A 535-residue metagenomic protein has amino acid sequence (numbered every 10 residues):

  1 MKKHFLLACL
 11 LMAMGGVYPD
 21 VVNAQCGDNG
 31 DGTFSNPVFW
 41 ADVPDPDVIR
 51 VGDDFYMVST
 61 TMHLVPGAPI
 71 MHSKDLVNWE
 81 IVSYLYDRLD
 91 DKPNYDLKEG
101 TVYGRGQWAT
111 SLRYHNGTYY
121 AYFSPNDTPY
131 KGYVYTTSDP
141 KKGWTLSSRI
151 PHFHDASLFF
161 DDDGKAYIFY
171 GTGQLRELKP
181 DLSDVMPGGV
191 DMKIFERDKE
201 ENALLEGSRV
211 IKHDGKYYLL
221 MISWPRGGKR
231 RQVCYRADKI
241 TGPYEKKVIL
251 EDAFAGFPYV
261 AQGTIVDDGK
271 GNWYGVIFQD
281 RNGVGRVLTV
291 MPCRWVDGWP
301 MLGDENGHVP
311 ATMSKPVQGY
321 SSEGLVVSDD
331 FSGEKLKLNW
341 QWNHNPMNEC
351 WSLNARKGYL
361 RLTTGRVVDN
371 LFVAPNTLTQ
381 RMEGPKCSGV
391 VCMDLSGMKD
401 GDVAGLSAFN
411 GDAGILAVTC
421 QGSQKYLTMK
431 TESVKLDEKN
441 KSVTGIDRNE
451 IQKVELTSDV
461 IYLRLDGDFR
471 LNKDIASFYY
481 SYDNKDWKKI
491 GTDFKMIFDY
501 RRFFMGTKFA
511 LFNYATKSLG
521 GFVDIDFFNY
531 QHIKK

Functional and structural regions predicted by a protein language model:
M1-Q25: Bacterial Sec-dependent N-terminal signal peptides
V21-K535: Carbohydrate-active catalytic/glycan-binding domains of CAZyme proteins, especially the secreted or lumenal ectodomains
